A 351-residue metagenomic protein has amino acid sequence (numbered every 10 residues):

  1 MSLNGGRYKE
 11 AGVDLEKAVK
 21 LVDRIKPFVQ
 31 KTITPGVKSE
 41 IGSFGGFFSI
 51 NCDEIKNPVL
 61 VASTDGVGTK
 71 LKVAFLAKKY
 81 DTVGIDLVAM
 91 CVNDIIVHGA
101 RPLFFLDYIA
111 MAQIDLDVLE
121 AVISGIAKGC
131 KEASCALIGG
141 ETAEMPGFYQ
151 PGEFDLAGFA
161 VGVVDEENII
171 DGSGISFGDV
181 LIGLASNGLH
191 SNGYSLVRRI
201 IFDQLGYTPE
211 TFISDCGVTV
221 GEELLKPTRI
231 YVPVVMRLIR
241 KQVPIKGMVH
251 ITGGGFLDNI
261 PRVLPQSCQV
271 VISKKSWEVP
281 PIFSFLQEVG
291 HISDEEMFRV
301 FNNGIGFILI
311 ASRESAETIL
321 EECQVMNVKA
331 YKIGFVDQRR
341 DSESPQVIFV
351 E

Functional and structural regions predicted by a protein language model:
L3-E10, V118-A133, Y149-F154, T208 (+2 more regions): Glycine-/charge-enriched secondary-structure boundary and capping motifs
L3-K38: N-terminal amphipathic/basic leader segments beginning at the initiator methionine
D14, D65, G178, H250 (+1 more regions): Residue-level signature of catalytic and energy-coupling elements of molecular machines, predominantly ATP/GTP-dependent
I25, F47, C91-V92, V197-I200 (+4 more regions): Buried hydrophobic packing segments
P27-N187: Glycine-rich phosphate/pyrophosphate-binding loop regions near the starts of catalytic domains
C52-D53, G66-G68, V161-V163, N187-L189 (+4 more regions): Short, glycine-/Ser/Thr-/acidic-enriched flexible segments
D155, N168-C216, V220, L257: Short, acidic (Asp/Glu-rich) active-site segment that either coordinates a divalent metal cofactor
